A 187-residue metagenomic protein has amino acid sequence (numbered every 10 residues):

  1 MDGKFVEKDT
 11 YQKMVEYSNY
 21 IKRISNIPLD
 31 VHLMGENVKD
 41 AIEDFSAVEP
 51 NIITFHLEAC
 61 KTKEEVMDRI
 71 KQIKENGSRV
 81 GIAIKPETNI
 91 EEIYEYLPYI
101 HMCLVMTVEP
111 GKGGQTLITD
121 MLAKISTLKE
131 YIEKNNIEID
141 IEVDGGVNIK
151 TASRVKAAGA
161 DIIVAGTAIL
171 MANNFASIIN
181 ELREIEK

Functional and structural regions predicted by a protein language model:
M1-D2, M34-E36, E58-C60, K85-E87 (+3 more regions): Active-site beta-loop-alpha junctions enriched in small/polar residues
M1-E16, P86, Y96-S126, E130-D140 (+1 more regions): Glycine/Thr-rich beta-alpha phosphate-binding loop at enzyme active sites
M1-Q72: N-terminal active-site wall of soluble small-molecule enzyme domains
K8-V31, Q72-G81, M121-I141, G145 (+1 more regions): Alpha-helix-loop-beta-strand connector modules within alpha/beta enzyme cores
L29-L33, N51-F55, V80-I84, C103-V105 (+2 more regions): Hydrophobic faces of well-ordered beta-strands that scaffold small-molecule active sites in alpha/beta enzyme cores
N37-A47, T88-I100, G145-I163: Catalytic cores of alpha/beta
I53-K61, L104-Q115, A158-I178: Glycine-rich phosphate-binding active-site loops on the catalytic face of alpha/beta enzymes
R69, I73, K156, A168-K187: C-terminal helical cap(s) of enzyme catalytic domains, especially alpha/beta-barrels
